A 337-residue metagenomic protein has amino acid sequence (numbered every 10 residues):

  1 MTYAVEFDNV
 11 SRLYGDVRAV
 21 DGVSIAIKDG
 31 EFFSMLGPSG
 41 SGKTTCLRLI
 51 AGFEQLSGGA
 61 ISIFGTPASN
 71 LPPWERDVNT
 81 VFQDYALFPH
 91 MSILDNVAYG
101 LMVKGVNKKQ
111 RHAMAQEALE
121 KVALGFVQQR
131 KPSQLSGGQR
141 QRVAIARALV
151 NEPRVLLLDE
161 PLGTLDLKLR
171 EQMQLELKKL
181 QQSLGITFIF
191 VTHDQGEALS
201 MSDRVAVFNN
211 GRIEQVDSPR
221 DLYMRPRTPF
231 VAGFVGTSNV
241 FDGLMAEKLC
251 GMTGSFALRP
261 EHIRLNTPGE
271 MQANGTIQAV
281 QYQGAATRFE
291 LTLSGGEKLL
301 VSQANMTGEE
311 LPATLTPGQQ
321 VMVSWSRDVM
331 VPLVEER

Functional and structural regions predicted by a protein language model:
F32, L71-R227: ABC ATPase nucleotide-binding domains
L36-P38: The feature captures the beta-strand-to-loop junction immediately N-terminal to the Walker
T44-L47, V143: ABC ATPase nucleotide-binding domain helices that frame the ATP-binding cleft
A51: Helix-to-loop junction immediately C-terminal to a conserved catalytic motif
G59-P67: Conserved ABC transporter NBD signature motif
S238, K248-R337: Non-catalytic connector elements of ABC transporters
